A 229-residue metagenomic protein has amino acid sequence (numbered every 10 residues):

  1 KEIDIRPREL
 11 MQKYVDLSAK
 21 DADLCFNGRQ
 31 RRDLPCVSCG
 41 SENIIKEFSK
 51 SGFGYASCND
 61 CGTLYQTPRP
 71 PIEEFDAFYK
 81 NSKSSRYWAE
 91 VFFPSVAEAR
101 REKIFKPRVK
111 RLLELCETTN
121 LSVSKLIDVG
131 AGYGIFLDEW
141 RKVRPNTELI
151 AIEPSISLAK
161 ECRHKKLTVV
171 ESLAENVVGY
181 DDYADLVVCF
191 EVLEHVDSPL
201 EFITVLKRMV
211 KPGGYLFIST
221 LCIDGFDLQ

Functional and structural regions predicted by a protein language model:
E2-F92: N-terminal juxtadomain amphipathic helix that follows a signal peptide/anchor or precedes a small N-terminal auxiliary
K20-D23, S95-A99, S124, K142-E148: Short, contiguous strand/loop micro-motifs
D23-N27, T67, V96, R100 (+2 more regions): A general boundary/transition motif marking the beginning of the first structured unit of a protein
G28, P107-Q229: Conserved SAM-binding loop
S51, E73-D76, P94, V177 (+2 more regions): Residue-level detector of alpha-helical recognition elements and their boundaries
Y79-S82, R86, V96, R100 (+2 more regions): Short, surface-exposed, charged/polar-biased interaction segments
F93-R108: Conserved SAM-binding loop and adjacent beta-strand
